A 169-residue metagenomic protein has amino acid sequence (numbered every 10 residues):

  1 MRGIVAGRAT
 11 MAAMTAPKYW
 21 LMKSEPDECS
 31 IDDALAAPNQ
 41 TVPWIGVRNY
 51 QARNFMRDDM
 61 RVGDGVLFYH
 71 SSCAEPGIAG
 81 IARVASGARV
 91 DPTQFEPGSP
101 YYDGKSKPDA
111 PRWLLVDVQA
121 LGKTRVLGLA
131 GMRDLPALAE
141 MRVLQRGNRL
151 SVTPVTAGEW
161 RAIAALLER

Functional and structural regions predicted by a protein language model:
R2-V62, E159, L167-R169: Compositionally biased, charged N-terminal/linker segments
A12-D27, D32, G87-V90, L129 (+2 more regions): Mixed-charge, low-complexity intrinsically disordered regions
K23-S24, H70, A120-G122, P154: Pocket-edge structural micro-motifs
D59-G65, S106-R112, T124-L127, T156-A164: Noncatalytic linker/hinge segments flanking ATPase motor cores
M60-R61, P76-A79: Short glycine/proline-enriched turns and hinge-like loops at secondary-structure junctions
L67-F68, R83: Hydrophobic beta-strand signal
Y69-P76: Short, charged beta-turn/beta-strand-edge "cap" motif at the junction between a beta-strand and an adjacent loop
G80-L150: Aromatic- and Lys/Arg-enriched surface recognition patch
